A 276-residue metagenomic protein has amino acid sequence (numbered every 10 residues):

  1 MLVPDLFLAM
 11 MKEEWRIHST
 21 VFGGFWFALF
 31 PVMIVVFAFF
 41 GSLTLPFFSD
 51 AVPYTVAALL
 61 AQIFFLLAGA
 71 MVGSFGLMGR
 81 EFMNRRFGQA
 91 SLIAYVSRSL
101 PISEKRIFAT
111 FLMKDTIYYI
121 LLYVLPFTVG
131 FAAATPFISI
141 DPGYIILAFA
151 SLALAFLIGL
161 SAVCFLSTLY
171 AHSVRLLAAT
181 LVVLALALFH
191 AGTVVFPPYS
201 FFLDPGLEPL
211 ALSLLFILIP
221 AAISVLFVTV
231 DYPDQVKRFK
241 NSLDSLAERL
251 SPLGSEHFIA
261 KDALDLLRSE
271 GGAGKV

Functional and structural regions predicted by a protein language model:
M1-A94, S103-V276: Hydrophobic alpha-helical transmembrane segments of membrane proteins
